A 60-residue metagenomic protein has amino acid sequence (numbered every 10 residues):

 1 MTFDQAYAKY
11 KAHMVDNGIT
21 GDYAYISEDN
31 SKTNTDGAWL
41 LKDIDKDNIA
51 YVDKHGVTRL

Functional and structural regions predicted by a protein language model:
M1, R59-L60: Short intrinsically disordered terminal tails
M1-Y25: Short, non-transmembrane alpha-helical segments in secretory-pathway proteins
D22-V57: Exposed beta-strand-loop-beta-strand "reactive/processing" segments of non-cytosolic proteins
